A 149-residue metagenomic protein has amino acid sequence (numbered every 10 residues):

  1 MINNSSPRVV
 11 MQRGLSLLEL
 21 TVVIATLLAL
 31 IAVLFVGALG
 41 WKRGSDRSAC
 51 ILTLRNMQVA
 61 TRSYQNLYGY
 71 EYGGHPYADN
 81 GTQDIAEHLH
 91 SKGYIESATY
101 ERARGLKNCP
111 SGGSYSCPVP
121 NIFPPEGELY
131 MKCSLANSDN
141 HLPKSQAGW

Functional and structural regions predicted by a protein language model:
M1-N3: N-terminal hydrophobic targeting signals that begin at the initiator methionine
S5-V59, S63: Amphipathic alpha-helical segments typified by the pilin-like N-terminal helix that continues immediately C-terminal
V59-R62, N66-N137, Q146-W149: Extracellular/periplasmic head regions of type IV pilus-like filament subunits
